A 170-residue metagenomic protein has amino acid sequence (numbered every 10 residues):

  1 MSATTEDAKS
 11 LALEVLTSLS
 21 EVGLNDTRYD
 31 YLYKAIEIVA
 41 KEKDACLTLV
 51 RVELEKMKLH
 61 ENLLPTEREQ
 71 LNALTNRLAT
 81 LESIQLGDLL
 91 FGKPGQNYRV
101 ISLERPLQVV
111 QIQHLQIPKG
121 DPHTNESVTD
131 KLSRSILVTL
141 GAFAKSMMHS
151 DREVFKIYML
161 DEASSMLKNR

Functional and structural regions predicted by a protein language model:
M1-R170: P-loop NTPase motor domains
